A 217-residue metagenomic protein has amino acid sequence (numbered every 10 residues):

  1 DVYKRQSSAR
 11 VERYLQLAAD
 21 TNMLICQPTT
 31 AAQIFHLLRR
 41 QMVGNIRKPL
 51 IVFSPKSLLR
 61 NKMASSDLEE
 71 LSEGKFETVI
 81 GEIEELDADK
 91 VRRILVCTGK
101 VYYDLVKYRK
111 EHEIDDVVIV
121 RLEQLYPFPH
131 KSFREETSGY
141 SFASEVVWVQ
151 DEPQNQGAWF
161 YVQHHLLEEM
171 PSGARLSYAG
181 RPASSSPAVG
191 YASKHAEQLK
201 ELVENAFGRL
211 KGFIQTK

Functional and structural regions predicted by a protein language model:
V2-Y3: Short, small-residue-biased leader/transition segments that mark boundaries at the very start of proteins
V11-Y14: PLP-dependent aspartate aminotransferase-fold enzymes
Q16-L17, M23, T29-K217: Flexible, low-complexity linker and terminal segments
